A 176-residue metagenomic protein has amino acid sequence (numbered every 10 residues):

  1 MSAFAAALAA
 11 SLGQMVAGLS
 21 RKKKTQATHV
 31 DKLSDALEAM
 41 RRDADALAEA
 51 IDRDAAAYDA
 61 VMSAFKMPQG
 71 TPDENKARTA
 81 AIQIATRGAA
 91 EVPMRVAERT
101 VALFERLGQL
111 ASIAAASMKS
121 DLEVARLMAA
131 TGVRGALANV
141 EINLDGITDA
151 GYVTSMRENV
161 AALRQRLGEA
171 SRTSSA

Functional and structural regions predicted by a protein language model:
M1-Q14, M118-A136: Conserved phosphate/anionic-ligand binding catalytic regions in large, soluble enzymes, centered on
M1-S2, Q26-A36, N75-I82, D149 (+1 more regions): Disorder-to-helix initiation segments
F4-L8, A36, D43-A50, A89-R99 (+4 more regions): Amphipathic alpha-helix face/heptad-repeat signature
A9, G13, I51, A55-Y58 (+5 more regions): Hydrophobic faces of stable alpha-helices that mediate helix-helix packing
K22-A27, L110-K119, N143-T154: Inter-helical turn/loop segments and adjacent helix faces that build the functional surface of alpha-helical bundle
K22-M67: A structural-propensity feature for long, helix-poor, extended segments
D54-T131, N143: Amphipathic alpha-helical interface segments
A136-A176: C-terminal auxiliary extensions adjacent to catalytic cores
